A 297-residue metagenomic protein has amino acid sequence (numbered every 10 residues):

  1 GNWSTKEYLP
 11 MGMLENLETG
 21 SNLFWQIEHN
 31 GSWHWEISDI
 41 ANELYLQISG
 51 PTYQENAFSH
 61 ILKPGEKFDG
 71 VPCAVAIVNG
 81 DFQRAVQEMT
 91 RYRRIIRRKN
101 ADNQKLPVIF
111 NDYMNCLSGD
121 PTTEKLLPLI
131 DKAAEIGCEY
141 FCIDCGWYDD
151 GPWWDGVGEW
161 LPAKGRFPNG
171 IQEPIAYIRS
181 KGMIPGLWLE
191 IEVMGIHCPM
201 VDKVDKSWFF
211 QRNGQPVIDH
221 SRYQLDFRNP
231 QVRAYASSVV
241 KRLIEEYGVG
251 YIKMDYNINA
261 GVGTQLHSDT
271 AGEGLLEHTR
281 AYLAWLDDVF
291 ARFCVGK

Functional and structural regions predicted by a protein language model:
G1-Y92, R98: N-terminal accessory beta-strand-rich subdomains and adjacent acidic, glycine-rich linkers that precede catalytic cores
W25, N30, G195-H197, D255: Short, solvent-exposed beta-strand-terminating loops
D69, I109, C142, G186-W188 (+2 more regions): Structured core elements
V71-A74, N111-Y113, F167, P216-I218: Catalytic cores of glycan-processing enzymes that make or break glycosidic bonds
N100-Q104, D149, F210-P216: Flexible hinge/switch segments at interdomain interfaces of large molecular machines
D102-V108, G137-F141, R179-P185, G248-G250 (+1 more regions): Short, well-ordered coil/turn segments that N-cap beta-strands
D112-K203, A234-Y235, E277-D288: Aromatic- and glycine-enriched glycan-recognition loops and surfaces that form the carbohydrate-binding subsites
K164-S180, D202-K297: Active-site neighborhood of glycoside hydrolase catalytic domains
